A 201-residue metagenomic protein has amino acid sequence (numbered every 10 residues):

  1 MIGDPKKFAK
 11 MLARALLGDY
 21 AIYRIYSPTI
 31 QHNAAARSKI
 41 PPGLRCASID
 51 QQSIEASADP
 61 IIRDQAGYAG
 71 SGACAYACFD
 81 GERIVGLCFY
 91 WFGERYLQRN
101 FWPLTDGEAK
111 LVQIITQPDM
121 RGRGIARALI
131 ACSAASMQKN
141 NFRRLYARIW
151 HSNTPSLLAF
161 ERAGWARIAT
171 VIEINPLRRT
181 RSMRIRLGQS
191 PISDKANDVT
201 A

Functional and structural regions predicted by a protein language model:
M1-D64: Acyl-donor-binding surface of acyltransferase catalytic domains
Y23-Y26, A166-R181: Conserved catalytic-core motifs of GNAT/GCN5-like acyltransferases
S57-E108, V112-P118, A131: A conserved beta-strand-loop-helix scaffold within acyl/acetyltransferase catalytic domains
L87, R127, I168-T170: Residue-level detector of high-confidence beta-strand sites
Q113-T116, G122-K139, L158-R162: Conserved acetyl-CoA-binding loop-helix of GNAT-fold acetyltransferases
M137-I149: Conserved GNAT acetyl-CoA-binding A-motif
H151-A169: Conserved active-site alpha-helix within GNAT-family acetyltransferase domains
E161-R162, S182-R186: Short low-complexity, flexible loop/linker segments enriched in glycine and/or proline with clustered acidic
